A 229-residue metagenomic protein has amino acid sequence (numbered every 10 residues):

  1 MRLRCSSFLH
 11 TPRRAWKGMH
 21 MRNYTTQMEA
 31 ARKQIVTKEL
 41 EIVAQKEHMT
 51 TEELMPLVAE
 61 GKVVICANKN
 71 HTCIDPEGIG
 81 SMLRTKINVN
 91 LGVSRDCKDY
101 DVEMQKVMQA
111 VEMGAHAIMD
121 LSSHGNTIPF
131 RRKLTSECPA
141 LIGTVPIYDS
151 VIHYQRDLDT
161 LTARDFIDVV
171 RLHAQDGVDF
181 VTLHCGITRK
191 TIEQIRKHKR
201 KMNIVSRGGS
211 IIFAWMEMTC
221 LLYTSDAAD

Functional and structural regions predicted by a protein language model:
Q27-E77: An N-cap/entry alpha-helix motif that binds or orients negatively charged groups
T85-L91, A117-D120, I142-P146, V181-L183: Hydrophobic faces of well-ordered beta-strands that scaffold small-molecule active sites in alpha/beta enzyme cores
K86-V102, S150-D165, E217-L222: Active-site mouth loops of central-metabolism enzymes
Q105-M119: Catalytic domains of carbohydrate-active enzymes, especially glycoside hydrolases
S123-P139, T188-M202: Active-site-adjacent beta->alpha loops and helix N-cap segments on the catalytic face of soluble alpha/beta enzymes
D157-F180: Phosphate/diphosphate-binding loops
Y223-D229: Conserved small/polar residues in nucleotide/adenosyl-binding loops
